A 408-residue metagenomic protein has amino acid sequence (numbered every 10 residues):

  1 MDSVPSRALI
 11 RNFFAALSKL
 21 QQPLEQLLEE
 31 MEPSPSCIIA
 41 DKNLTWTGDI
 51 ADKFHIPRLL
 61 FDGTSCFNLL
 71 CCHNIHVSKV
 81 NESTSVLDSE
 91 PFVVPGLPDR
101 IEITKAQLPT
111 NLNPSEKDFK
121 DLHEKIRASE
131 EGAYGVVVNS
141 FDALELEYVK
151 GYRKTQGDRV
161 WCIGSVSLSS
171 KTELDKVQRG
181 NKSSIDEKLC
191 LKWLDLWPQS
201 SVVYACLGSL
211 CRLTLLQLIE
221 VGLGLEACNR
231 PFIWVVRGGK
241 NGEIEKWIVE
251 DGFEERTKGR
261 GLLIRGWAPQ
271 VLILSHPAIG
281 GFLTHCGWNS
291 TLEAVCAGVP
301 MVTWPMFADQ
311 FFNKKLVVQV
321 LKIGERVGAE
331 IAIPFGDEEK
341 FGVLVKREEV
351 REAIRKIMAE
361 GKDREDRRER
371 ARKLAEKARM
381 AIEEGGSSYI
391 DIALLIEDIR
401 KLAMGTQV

Functional and structural regions predicted by a protein language model:
M1-P277, G281, V295-A297, M306-V408: Nucleotide-sugar-dependent glycosyltransferase catalytic domains
T284-H285: Nucleotide-sugar-dependent
N289-A294: A short, glycine- and acidic-residue-rich donor-binding loop in the catalytic cores of nucleotide-sugar-dependent
